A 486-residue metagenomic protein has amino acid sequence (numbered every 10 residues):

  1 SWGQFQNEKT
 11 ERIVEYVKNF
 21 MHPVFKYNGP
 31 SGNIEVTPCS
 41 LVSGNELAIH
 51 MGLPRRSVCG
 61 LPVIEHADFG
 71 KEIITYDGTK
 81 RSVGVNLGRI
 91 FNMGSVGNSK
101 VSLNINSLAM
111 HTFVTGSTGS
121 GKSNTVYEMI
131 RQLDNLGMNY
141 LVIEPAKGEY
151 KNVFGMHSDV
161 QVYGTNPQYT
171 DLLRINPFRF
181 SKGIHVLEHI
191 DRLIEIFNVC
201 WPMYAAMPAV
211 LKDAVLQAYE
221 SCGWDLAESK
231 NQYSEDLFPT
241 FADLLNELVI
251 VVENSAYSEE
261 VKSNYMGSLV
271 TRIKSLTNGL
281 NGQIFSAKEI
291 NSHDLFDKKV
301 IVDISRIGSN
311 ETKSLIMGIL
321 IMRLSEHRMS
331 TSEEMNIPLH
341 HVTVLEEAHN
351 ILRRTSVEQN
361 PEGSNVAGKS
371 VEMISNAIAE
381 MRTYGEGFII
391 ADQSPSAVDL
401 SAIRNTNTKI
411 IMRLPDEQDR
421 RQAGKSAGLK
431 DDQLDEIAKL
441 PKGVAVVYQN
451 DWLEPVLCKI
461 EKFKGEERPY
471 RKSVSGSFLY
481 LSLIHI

Functional and structural regions predicted by a protein language model:
S1-S117, N124-T125, M129, Y163 (+3 more regions): Basic- and hydrophobic-enriched, low-structure N-terminal and domain-boundary segments that flank ATP-binding catalytic
F5, N98-S120, N124, I307-E436 (+1 more regions): Conserved P-loop NTPase motor cores
A67-G84, Y233-E247, A256-Y257, V261 (+2 more regions): Conserved P-loop NTPase motor module
T75-T79, F91-S95, N104-N106, I290-D294 (+4 more regions): Replace "in large, NTP-powered and nucleic-acid-processing enzymes" with "in large, NTP-powered factors and other
N124, R131, Y480-L483: A short, charged
I130-A379, T383-E386, A445-D451: P-loop NTPase motor domains
